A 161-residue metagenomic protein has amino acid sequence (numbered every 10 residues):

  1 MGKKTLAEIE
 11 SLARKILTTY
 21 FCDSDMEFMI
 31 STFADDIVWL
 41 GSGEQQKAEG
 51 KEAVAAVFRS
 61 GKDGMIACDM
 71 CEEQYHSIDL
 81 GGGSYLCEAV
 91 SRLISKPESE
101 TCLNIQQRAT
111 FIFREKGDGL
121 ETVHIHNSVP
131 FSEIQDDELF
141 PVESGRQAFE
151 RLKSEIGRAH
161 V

Functional and structural regions predicted by a protein language model:
M1-D35, P141-R158: Short, low-complexity N-terminal intrinsically disordered segments enriched in polar/charged residues
L6-A7, M26-G81: A solvent-exposed, acidic/Ser-Thr-rich amphipathic alpha-helical stretch
V38-S42, S84-S95, I112: Short, well-ordered beta-strand segments in beta-rich or mixed alpha/beta enzyme and ligand-binding folds
M65, L93-L103: Short, cysteine-centered beta-strand-loop-beta hairpins and adjacent loop/turn segments enriched in charged/polar
E72-I78, V90-L93, Q107-R114: Hydrophobic/aromatic beta-strand elements that line small-molecule binding cavities or substrate pockets in beta-rich
S77-L86, F113-E121: A short, structured loop/turn motif at beta-sheet edges
Q106-E138: Short beta-strand edge/turn micro-motifs at domain boundaries
